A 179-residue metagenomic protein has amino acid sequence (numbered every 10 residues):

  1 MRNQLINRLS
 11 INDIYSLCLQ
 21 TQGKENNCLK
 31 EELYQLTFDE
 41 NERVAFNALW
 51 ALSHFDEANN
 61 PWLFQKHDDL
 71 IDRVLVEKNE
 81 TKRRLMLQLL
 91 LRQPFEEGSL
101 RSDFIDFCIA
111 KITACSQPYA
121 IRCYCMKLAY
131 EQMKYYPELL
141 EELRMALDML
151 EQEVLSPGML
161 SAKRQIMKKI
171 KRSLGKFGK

Functional and structural regions predicted by a protein language model:
M1-K179: Alpha-helical scaffold domains
